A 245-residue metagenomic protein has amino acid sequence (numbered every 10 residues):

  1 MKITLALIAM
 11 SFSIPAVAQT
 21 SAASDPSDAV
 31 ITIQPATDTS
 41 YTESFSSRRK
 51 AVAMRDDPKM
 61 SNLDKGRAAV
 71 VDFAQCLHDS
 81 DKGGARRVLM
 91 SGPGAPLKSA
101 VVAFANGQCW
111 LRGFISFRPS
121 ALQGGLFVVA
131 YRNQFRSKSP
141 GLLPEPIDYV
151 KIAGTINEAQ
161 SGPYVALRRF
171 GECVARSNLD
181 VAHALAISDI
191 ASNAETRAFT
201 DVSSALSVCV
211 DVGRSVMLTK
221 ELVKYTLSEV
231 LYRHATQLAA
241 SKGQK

Functional and structural regions predicted by a protein language model:
M1-L7: Sec-dependent signal peptide recognition, specifically the positively charged N-region followed immediately by
S13-P15: N-terminal signal peptide c-region/cleavage motif recognized by signal peptidases
Q19-V128: N-terminal Sec/ER secretory leader and immediately downstream segment of secreted/extracellular precursors
A22-P35, T39, G162-P163, L167 (+1 more regions): Eukaryotic terminal intrinsically disordered regions
K65-V71, H78, S161-R168, A175 (+1 more regions): Short, low-complexity cationic-aromatic patches
H78-V102, S177-R214: Extended intrinsically disordered, low-complexity coil regions enriched in Ser, Thr, Gly, Ala and often Pro
A121-I190: Extended amphipathic alpha-helical interaction segments
T196-K245: A cross-kingdom marker for long, charged
